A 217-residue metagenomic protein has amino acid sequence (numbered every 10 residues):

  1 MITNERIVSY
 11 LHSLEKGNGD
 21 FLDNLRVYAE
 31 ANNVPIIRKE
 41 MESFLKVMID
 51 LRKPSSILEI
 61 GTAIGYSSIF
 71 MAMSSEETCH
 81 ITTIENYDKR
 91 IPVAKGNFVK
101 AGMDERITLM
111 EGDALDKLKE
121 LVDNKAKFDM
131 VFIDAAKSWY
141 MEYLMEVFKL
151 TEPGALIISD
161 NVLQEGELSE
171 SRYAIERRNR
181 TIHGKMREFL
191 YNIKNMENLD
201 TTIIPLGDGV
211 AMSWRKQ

Functional and structural regions predicted by a protein language model:
M1-M130, K137-I158, V162-Q217: A short alpha-helical cap/connector motif
